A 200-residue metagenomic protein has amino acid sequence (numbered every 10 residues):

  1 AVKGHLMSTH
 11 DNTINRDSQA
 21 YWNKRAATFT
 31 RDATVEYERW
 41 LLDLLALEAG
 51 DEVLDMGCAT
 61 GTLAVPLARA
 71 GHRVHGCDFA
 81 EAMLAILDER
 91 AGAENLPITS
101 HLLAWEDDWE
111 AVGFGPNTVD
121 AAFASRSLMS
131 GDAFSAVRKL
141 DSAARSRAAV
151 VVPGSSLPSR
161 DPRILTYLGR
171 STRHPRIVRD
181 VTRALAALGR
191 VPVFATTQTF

Functional and structural regions predicted by a protein language model:
G4-E48: Conserved class I S-adenosyl-L-methionine
G57-A59: Class I SAM-dependent methyltransferase "Motif I" SAM/SAH-binding loop
T62-D108: Class I SAM-dependent methyltransferase SAM/SAH-binding core
A111-A121: A short acidic, Gly/Pro-enriched loop at the edge of an enzyme's catalytic core that lines a small-molecule cofactor
D120-F134: A short SAM/SAH-binding and catalytic strip from SAM-dependent methyltransferases
F134-A149: A short glycine-rich, Lys/Arg-flanked "PGG" loop and its adjoining helix->strand segment in the class I
R147-R173: Conserved class I S-adenosyl-L-methionine
R173-F200: Substrate-binding/catalytic lobe of Class I Rossmann-like enzymes that use SAM or dcSAM, i.e., the mid-to-C-terminal
